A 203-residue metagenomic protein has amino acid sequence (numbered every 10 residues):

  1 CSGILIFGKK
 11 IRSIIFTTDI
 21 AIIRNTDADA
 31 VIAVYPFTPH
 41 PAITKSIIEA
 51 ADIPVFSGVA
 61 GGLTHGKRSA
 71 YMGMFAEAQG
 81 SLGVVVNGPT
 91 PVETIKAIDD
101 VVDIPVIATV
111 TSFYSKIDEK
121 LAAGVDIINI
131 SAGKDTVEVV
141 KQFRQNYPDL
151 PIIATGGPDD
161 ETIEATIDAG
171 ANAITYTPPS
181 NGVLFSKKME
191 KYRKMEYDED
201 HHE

Functional and structural regions predicted by a protein language model:
C1-V55, T64-G66, A78: Conserved N-terminal beta1-alpha1 strand-loop-helix module at the mouth
K9-I15, A30-F37, G58-H65, S81-T90 (+3 more regions): Catalytic beta/alpha-barrel core
D19, A42-I43, M72, E93-T94 (+3 more regions): Short acidic active-site motifs
R24, K45-E49, E77, I95-D103 (+3 more regions): Surface-exposed amphipathic alpha-helices with a cationic face
A50-G61, D99-T109, R144-T155: Short beta-strand/loop segments at the ligand-binding rim of alpha/beta enzyme cores
V59, Q79-P91, D126-V139, A169-K191: Glycine-rich phosphate-binding active-site loops on the catalytic face of alpha/beta enzymes
K67-A76, S115-G124, P158-Y176: Catalytic cores of alpha/beta
K96-A97, V101, F143, E164-D168 (+1 more regions): C-terminal helical cap(s) of enzyme catalytic domains, especially alpha/beta-barrels
